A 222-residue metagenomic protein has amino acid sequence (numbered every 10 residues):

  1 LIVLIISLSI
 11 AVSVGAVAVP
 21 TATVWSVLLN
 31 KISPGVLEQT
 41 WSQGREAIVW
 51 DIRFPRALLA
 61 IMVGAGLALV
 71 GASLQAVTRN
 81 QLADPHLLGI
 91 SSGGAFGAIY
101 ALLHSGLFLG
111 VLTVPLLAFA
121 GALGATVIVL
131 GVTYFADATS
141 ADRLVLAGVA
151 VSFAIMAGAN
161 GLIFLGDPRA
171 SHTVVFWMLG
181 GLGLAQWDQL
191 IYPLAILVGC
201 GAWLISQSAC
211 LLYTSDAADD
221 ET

Functional and structural regions predicted by a protein language model:
L1-S215: Alpha-helical transmembrane segments in inner-membrane proteins
D216-T222: A short, hydrophobic C-terminal helix/tail in secreted or cell-surface proteins
